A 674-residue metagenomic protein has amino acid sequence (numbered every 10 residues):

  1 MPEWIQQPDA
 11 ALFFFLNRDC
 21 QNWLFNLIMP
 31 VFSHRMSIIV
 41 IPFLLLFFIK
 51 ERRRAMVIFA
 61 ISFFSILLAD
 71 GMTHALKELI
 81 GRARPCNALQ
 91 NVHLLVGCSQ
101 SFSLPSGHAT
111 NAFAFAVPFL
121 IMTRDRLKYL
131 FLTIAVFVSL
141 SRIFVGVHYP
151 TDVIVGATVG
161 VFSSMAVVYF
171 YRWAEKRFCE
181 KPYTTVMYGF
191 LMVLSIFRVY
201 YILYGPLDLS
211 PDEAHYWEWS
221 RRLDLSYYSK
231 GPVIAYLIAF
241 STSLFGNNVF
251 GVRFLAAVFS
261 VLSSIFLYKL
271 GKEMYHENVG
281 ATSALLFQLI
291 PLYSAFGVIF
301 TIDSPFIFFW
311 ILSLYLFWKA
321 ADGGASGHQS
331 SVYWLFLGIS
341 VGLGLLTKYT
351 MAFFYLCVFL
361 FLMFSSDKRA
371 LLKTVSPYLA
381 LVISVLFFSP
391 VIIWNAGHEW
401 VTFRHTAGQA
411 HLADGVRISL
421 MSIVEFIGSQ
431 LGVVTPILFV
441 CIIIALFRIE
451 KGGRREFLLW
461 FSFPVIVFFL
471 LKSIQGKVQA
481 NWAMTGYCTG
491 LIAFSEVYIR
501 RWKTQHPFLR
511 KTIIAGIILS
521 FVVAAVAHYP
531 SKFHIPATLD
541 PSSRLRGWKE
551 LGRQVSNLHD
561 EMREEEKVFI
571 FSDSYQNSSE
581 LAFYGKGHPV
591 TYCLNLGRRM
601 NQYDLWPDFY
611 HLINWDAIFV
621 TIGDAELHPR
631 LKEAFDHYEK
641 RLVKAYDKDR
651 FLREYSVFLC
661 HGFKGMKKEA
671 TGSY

Functional and structural regions predicted by a protein language model:
V40-K50, A112-L120, L431-G452: Hydrophobic, aromatic-rich transmembrane alpha-helices and their immediate juxtamembrane boundary segments
L46-M56, G146, M165, Y169-W173 (+5 more regions): Perimembrane helix-loop-helix junctions
V96-K181: Membrane-embedded catalytic cores of phosphoryl/pyrophosphoryl-handling enzymes
A116-R126, K272-N278, S313-Y333, I444-K451: Membrane-interface transmembrane helices that cradle and orient dolichyl/undecaprenyl
F197-R198, Y204-G205, L343, F354-R455 (+2 more regions): Transmembrane-lumen/periplasm boundary regions of multi-pass, lipid-linked membrane glycan transferases
S283-P291, V341, L345: Short helix- or helix-capping micro-motifs that position conserved polar/aromatic residues at function-defining sites
L292-P305: Short acidic/glycine- and proline-prone juxtamembrane loop motifs at membrane-interface regions of multi-pass membrane
A480, H506-E566, Q576-Y592, L596-G597 (+2 more regions): Membrane-proximal, lumen/periplasm-facing interface regions of secretory-pathway glyco- and lipid-modifying enzymes
